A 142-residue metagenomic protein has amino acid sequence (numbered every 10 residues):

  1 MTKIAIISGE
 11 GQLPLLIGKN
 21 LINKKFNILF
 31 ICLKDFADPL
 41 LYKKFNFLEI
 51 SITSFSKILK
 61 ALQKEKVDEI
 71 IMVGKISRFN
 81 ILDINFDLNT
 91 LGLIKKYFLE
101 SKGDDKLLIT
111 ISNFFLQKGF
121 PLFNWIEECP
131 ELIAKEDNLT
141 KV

Functional and structural regions predicted by a protein language model:
T2-L33: N-terminal basic/disordered segments at the start of proteins
I6-S8, F30-I31, M72-V73, P121-E127: General beta-strand structural signal in soluble alpha/beta enzymes
I22, Q63, L116: Anion (oxyanion) recognition and catalysis
C32-I52: N-terminal beta-loop-helix "entrance" segment that forms/cooperates in small-molecule cofactor or anionic ligand
K34, K75-F79, E128: Short glycine-enriched loops at secondary-structure junctions
L48-L62, E100-D105: Glycine-rich anion/phosphate-binding loops
T53, I58-T90, I94-K95: Glycine-rich nucleotide/cofactor/substrate-binding loop typically near the N-terminus or early in the first domain
T90-V142: Ligand-binding beta-strand-loop-alpha-helix segment within the catalytic cores of soluble metabolic enzymes
